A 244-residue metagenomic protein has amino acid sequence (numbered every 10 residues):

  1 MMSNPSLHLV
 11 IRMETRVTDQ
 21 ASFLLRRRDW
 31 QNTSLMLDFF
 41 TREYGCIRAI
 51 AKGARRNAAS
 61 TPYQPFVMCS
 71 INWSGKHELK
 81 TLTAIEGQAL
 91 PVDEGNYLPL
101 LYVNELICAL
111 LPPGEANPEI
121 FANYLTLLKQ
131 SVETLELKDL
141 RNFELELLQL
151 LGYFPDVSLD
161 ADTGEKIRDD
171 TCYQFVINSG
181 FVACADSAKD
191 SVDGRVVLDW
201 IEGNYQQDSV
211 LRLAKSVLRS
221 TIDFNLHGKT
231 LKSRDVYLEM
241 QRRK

Functional and structural regions predicted by a protein language model:
S3-L35, F40-K244: Non-catalytic alpha-helical scaffolds and adjoining flexible linkers that form interface surfaces for assembly
